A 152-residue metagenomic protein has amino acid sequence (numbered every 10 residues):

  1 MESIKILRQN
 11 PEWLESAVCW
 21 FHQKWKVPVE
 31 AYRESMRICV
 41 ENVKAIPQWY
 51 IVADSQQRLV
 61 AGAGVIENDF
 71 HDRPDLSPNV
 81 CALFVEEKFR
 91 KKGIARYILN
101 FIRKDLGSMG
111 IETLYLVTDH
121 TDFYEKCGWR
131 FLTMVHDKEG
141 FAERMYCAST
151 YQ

Functional and structural regions predicted by a protein language model:
M1-A17: A short beta-loop-alpha structural element at the N-terminal edge of CoA-dependent acyl/N-acetyltransferase catalytic
K26-I51: Active-site rim helix/loop that mediates acceptor-substrate recognition in acyltransferases
P47, G140-Y146: Short hydrophobic/aromatic beta-strand or adjacent loop that forms the aromatic wall/cage of a ligand/substrate-binding
I51, R58-N68, N79, F84: Conserved beta-strand in the GNAT
I51-V52, Y115: Residue-level detector of beta-strand face positions
D69-S77, C81-A82, K92-I94: Helix-adjacent hinge/juxtasegments
A82-V85, K91-K104: Conserved acetyl-CoA-binding loop-helix of GNAT-fold acetyltransferases
S108, E112, T118-A142: Conserved active-site alpha-helix within GNAT-family acetyltransferase domains
